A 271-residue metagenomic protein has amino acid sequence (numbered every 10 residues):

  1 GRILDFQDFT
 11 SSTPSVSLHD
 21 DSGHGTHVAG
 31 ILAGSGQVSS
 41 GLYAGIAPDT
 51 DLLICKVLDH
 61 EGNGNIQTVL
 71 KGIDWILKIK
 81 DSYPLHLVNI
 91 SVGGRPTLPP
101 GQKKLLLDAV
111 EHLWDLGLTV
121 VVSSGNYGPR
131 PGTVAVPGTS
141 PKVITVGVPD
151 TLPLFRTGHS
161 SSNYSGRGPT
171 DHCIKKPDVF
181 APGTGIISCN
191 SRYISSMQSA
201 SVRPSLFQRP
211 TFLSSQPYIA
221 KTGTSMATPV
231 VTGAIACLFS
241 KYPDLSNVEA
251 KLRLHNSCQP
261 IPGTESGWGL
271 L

Functional and structural regions predicted by a protein language model:
G1-Q7, V16-Q67, D81-L87, D115 (+5 more regions): Subtilisin-like serine protease catalytic core
Q7, Y83-N190, R253-C258: Catalytic-core segments of hydrolase enzymes
S11-S17, H159-G166, S215-A220, T264: Short beta-alpha connecting loops at secondary-structure transitions that line or flank enzyme active sites
H24-V28, N65, G72, V92 (+8 more regions): Extended, hydrophobic alpha-helical segments in both membrane/secreted and soluble proteins
A29-L32, L53-D59, V88, T133-V136 (+2 more regions): Hydrolase catalytic cores
S39, K71-D74, Y164-S165: Alpha-helical scaffolding within the catalytic cores of extracellular/periplasmic polymer-degrading hydrolases
I73-Y83: Short, well-structured alpha-helical segments in soluble
L270-L271: Short helix- or helix-capping micro-motifs that position conserved polar/aromatic residues at function-defining sites
